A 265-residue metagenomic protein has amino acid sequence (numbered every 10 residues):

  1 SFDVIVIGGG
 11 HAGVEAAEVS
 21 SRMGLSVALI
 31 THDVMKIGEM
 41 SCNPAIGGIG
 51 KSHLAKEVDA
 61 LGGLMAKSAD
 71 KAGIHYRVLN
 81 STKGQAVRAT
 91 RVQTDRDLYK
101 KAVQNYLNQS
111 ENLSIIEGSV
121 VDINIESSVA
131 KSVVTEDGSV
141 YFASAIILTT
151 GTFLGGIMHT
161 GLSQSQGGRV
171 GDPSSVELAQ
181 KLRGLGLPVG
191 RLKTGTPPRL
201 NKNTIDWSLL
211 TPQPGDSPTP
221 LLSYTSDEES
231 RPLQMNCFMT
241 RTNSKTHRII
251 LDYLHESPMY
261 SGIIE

Functional and structural regions predicted by a protein language model:
S1-A12: Beta1/beta-strand and adjacent pyrophosphate-binding region of the FAD-binding site in flavoprotein oxidoreductases
F2, E136-A145: Core beta-strand elements of the Rossmann-like FAD/NAD(P) dinucleotide-binding domain in flavoenzyme oxidoreductases
I7, T135, L148-T149: Redox-cofactor binding/interface segments in oxidoreductases and associated redox assembly factors
G10-H11, S139, T152: Flexible, active-site-proximal loop/turn residues at the rims of small-molecule/cofactor binding pockets and catalytic
H11-V14, K100-A102, A130-T135: Short alpha-helical segments and helix-capping/turn motifs at coil-helix boundaries
E18-D122, A145, T149-R169, P173-A179 (+2 more regions): Conserved N-terminal/central alpha/beta ligand/cofactor-binding core
N124-V140: Conserved beta-strand-loop-beta-strand element in the redox core of flavoprotein oxidoreductases
Y253-E265: Active-site helix-to-loop segments that bind/position phosphate- or nucleotide-bearing substrates and donors across
